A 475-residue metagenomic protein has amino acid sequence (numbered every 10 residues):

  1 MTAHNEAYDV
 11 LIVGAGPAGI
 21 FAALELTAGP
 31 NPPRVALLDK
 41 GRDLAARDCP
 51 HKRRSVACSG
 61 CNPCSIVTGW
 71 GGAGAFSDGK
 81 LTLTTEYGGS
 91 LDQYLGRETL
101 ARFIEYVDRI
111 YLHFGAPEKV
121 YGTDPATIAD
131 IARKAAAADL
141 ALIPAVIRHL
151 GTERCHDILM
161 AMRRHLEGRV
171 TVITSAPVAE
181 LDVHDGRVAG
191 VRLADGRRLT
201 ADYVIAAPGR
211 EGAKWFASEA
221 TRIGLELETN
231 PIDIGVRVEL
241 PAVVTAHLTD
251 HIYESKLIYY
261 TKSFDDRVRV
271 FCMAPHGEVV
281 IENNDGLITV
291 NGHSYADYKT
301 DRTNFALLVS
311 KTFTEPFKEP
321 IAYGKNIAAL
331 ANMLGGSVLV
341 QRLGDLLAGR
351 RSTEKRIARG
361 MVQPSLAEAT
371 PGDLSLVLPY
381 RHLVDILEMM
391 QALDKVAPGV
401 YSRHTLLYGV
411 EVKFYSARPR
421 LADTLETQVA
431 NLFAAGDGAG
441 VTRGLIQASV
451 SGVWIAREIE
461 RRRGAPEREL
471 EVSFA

Functional and structural regions predicted by a protein language model:
T2-T85, A126-A129, R133, A138-A475: Residues forming the flavin
G69-Y121: Dinucleotide-binding Rossmann-like beta1-alpha1 core, especially the glycine-rich loop that anchors the ADP
